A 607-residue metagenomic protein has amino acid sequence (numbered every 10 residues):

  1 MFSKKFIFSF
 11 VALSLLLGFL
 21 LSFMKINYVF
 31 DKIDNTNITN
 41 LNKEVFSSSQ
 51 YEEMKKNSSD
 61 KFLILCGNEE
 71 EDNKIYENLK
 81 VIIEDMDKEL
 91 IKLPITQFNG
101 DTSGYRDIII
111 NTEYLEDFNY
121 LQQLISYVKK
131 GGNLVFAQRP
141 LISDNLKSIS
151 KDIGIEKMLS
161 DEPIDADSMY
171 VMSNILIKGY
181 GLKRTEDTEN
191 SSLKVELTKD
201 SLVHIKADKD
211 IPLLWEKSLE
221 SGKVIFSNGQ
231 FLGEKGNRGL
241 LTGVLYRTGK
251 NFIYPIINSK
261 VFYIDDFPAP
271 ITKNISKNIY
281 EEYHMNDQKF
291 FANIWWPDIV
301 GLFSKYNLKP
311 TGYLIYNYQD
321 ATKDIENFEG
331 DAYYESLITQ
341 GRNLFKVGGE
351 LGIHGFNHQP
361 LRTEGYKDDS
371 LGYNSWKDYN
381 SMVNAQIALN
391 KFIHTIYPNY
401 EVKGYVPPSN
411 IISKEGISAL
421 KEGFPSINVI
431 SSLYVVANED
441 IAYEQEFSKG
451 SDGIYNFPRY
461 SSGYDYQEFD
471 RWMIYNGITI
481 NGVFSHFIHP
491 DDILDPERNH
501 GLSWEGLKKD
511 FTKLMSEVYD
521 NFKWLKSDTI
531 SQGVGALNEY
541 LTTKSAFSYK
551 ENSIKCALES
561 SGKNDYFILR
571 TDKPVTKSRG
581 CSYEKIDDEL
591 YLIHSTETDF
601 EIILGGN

Functional and structural regions predicted by a protein language model:
I7, L13-L17, D378-G450: Catalytic domains of cell-wall/extracellular-matrix polysaccharide-remodeling enzymes, centered on de-N-acetylation
S58-F62, N190-S259: A glycine-centered loop/beta-turn motif at secondary-structure junctions
D60-G67, K129-K130, A137-S150, S304-E415 (+2 more regions): Metal-dependent polysaccharide deacetylase catalytic core of the NodB/CE4 family, i.e., the active-site-bearing domain
G67-I142: Helical hinge/lid and interdomain linker segments adjacent to catalytic or ligand-binding clefts that mediate domain
L115-G181: A glycine-rich, often tryptophan-bearing local segment used as a flexible ligand/cofactor-contacting loop or short
F118-N119, D587-N607: C-terminal beta-strand-rich structural cap/linker in extracellular carbohydrate-active enzymes
G229-F231, N251-I271, F303, I396 (+5 more regions): Catalytic grooves of carbohydrate-active enzymes
N237-L241, R247-R342, V347: Active-site beta->alpha N-cap acidic-glycine motif
